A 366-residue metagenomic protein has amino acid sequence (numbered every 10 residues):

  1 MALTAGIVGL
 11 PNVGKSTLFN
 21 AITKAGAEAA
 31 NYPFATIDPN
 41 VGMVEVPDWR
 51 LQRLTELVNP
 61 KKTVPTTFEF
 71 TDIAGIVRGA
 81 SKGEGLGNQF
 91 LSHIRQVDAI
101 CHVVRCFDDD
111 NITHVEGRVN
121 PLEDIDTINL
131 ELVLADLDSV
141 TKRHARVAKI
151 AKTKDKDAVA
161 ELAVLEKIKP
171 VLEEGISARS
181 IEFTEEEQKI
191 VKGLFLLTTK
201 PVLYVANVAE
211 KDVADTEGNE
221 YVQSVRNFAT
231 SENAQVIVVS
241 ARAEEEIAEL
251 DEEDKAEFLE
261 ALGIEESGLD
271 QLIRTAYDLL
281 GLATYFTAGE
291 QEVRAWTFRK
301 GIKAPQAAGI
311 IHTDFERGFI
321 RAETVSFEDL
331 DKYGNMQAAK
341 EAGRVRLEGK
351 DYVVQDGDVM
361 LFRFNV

Functional and structural regions predicted by a protein language model:
M1-D109, K142, V147: Conserved G1/Walker A P-loop phosphate-binding module
A2-V8, V13, F19, R146-V353 (+2 more regions): C-terminal-of-GTPase-core extension/linker across diverse P-loop GTPases
G6, F34, P39-G42, W49-L51 (+17 more regions): Short capping/connector residues at structural and topological boundaries
F34, D48-L51, V64-F70, E84-V97 (+9 more regions): Amphipathic alpha-helical transducer elements in NTP-driven molecular machines
G42-P47, A74-E84, R95-A158, V171-T184 (+2 more regions): Conserved Switch II/interswitch segment of TRAFAC-class P-loop GTPases
